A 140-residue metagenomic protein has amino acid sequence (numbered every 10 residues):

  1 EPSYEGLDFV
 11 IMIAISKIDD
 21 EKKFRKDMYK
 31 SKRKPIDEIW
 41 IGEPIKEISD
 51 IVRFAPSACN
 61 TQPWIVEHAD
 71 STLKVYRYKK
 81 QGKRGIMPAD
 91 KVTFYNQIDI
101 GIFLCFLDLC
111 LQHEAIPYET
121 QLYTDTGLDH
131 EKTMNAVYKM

Functional and structural regions predicted by a protein language model:
E1-M140: Acidic, surface-exposed loops and disordered segments
